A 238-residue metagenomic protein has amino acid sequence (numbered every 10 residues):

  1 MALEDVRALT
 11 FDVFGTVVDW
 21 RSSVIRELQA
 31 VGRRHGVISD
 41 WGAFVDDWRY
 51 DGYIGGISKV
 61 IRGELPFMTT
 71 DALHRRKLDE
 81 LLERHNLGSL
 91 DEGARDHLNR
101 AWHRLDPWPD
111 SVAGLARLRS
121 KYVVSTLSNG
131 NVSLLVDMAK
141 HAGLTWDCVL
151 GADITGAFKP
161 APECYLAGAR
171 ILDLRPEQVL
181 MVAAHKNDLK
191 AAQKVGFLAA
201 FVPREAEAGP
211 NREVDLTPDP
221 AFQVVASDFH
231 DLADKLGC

Functional and structural regions predicted by a protein language model:
M1-V6, V112, A116, G130-C238: Asp-based, Mg2+/Mn2+-dependent phosphohydrolase catalytic module
M1-Y50, R84: Active-site neighborhood of HAD-like aspartate-dependent phosphohydrolases
D5, F67-A72, L87-S125, P162: Short, acidic loop-to-helix structural element flanking the phosphoryl-transfer center in phosphate-processing enzymes
D12-G15, L78, T126, A192: Generic structural signal for small/hydrophobic residues in well-ordered secondary structure, especially within
V24-G32, W48-Y53, H74, L98-W102 (+1 more regions): Hydrophobic alpha-helical core bundles mediating ligand binding, dimerization, or RNAP-core interactions
R26-A30, D47, R76-E80, H97 (+4 more regions): Alpha-helical elements of Rossmann-like donor-binding domains used by nucleotide-donor carbohydrate transfer enzymes
R33-W41, R84-L90, A142-T145, D173-L174: Short helix-capping segments at alpha-helix termini
H35-G36, V45-D96: A metal-dependent, Asp-based hydrolase signature
